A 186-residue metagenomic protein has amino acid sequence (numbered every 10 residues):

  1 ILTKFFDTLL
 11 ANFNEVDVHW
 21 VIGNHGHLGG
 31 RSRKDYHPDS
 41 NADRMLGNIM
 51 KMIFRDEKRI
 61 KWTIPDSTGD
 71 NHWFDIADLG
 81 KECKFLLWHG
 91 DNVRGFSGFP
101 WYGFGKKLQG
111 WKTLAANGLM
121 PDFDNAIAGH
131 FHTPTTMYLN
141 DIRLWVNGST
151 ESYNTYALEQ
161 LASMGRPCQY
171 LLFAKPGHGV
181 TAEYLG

Functional and structural regions predicted by a protein language model:
I1-E15, L28: Glycine- and small hydrophobic-enriched segments that form the cores of compact globular domains
T8, W20-V21, S32-R33, H37: Extended amphipathic alpha-helical segments with heptad-repeat/coiled-coil character used for oligomerization, fusion
L10, H27, Y36-K58, T63-N71 (+2 more regions): Conserved beta-sheet core of the metallophosphoesterase superfamily
E15-V16, I142: A short helix->loop->beta-strand "cap" motif at the edges of active sites that frequently abuts
D17-G23, A126: Extended hydrophobic secondary-structure segments that form protein cores and membrane-embedded regions
W73-D75: Conserved double-stranded beta-helix
A77-K81: Active-site beta-strand termini and strand-to-loop segments that position acidic
